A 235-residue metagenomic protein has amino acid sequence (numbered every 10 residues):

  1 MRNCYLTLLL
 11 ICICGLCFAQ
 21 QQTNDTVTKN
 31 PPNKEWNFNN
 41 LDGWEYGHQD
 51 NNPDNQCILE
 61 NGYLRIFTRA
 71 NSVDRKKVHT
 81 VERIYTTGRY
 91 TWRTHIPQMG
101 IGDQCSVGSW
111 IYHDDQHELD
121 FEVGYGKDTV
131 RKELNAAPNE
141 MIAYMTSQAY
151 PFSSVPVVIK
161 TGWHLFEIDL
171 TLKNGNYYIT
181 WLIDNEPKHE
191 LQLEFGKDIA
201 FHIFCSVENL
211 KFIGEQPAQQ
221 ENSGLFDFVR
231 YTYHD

Functional and structural regions predicted by a protein language model:
M1-Q21: Bacterial Sec-dependent N-terminal signal peptides
Q20-Y46: Extracellular carbohydrate-recognition regions
N40-L64: Extracellular glycan-recognition surfaces and repeat-rich motifs
I66-P138: Secretory/extracellular carbohydrate-interaction modules and structurally similar beta-sandwich "look-alikes"
H79-Y90, S154-G162, Q220: Extracellular/lumenal carbohydrate-interaction signature centered on repeated Trp-anchored short motifs
R89-T91, F195-D235: Ligand-recognition surfaces built from glycine- and aromatic
W92, W163-L172, I179-W181: Short tryptophan-centered beta-strand motifs in secreted/extracellular beta-sheet-rich domains of glycan-recognition
D114-L165, L210-G214, G224: Glycine-aromatic-enriched beta-strand/loop faces of beta-sandwich-type recognition domains, especially lectin-like
